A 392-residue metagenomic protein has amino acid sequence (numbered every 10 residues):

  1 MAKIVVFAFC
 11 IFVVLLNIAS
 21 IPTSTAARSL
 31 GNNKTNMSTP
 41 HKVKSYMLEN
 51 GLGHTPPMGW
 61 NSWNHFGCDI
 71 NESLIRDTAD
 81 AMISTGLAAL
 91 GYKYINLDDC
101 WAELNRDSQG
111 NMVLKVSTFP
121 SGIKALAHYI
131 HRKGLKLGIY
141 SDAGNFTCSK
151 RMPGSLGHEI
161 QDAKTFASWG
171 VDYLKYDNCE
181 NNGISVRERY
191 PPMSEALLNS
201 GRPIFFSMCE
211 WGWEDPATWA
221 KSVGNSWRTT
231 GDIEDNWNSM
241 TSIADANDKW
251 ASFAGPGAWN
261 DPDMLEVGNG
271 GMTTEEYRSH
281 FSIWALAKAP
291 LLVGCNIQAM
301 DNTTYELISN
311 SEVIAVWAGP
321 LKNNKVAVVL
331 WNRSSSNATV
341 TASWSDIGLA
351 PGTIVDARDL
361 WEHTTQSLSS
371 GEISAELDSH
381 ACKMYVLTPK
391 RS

Functional and structural regions predicted by a protein language model:
M1-F12, T23, I95: Classical eukaryotic N-terminal signal peptides for Sec-dependent ER targeting/secretion, especially the positively
F12-T39, Y46: N-terminal signal peptide
P56-S62, G91-D98, K136-S141, D172-D177 (+7 more regions): Structural recognition of the beta-strand scaffold that forms the well-ordered cores of secreted hydrolase catalytic
T78-G183: Aromatic-lined carbohydrate-binding/catalytic grooves of carbohydrate-active enzymes
H158-Q161, L198, R202-N296: Glycan-recognition surfaces
W284-A287, L292-G294, A315-L349, H380: Carbohydrate-binding surface patches
D346-E362: Solvent-exposed beta-hairpin/edge-strand motifs
S367-S392: C-terminal beta-strand-rich structural cap/linker in extracellular carbohydrate-active enzymes
